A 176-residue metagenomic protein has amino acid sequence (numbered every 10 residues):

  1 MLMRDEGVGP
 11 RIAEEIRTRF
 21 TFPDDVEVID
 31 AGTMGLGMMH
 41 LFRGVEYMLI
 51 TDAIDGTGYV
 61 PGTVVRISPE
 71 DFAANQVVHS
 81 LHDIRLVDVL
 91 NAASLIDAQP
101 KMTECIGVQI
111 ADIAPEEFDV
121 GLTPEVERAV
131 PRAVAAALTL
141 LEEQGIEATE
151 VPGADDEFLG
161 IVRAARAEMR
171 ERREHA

Functional and structural regions predicted by a protein language model:
M1, F72-A73, A111-P115: A short, flexible beta-alpha/helix-coil linker loop
L2-F72: Nucleotide and nucleotide-moiety/phosphate-recognizing core
R4, V77, L81, G121-E125 (+1 more regions): Short alpha-helix boundary/capping segments
G7, R11, T33, L81-D88 (+2 more regions): Conserved active-site and cofactor/substrate-binding residues in soluble primary-metabolism enzymes
E14, V45-E46, L81-I84, E125 (+1 more regions): General N-terminal targeting signals
A53-T103: Helix-loop-strand module that forms the ligand-binding subsite of alpha/beta enzymes
V89-H175: Phosphate-binding/catalytic loops
